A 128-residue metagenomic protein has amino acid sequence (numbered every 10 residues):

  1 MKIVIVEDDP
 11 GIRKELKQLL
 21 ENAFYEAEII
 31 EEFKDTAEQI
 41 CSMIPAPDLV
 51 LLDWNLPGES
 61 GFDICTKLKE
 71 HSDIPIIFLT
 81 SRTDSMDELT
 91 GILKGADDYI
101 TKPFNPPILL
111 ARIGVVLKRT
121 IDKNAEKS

Functional and structural regions predicted by a protein language model:
M1-D122: N-terminal/domain-start alpha-helical segments
K123-K127: Short alpha-helical interdomain "coupling" segment at the junction between an upstream regulatory sensor module
